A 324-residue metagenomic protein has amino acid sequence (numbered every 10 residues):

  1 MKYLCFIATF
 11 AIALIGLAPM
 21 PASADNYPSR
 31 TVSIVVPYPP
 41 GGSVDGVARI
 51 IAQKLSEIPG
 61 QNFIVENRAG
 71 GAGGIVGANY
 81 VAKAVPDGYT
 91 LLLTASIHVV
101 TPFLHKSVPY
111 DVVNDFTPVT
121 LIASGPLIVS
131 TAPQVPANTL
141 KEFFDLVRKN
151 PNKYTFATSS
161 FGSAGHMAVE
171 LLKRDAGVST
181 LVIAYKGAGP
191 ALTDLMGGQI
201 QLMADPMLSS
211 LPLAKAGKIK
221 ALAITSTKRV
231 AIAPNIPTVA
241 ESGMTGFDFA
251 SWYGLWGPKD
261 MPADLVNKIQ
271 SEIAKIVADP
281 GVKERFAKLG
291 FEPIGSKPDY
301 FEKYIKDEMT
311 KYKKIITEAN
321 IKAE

Functional and structural regions predicted by a protein language model:
C5-A18: Bacterial N-terminal signal peptides
A18-A24: Signal peptide processing junction and immediate N-terminal pro/mature segment of secreted/exported proteins
A24-N114, N152-K153, F161, G177-A204 (+2 more regions): N-terminal (or domain-start) structured segment
S29-T31, D175-A176, K215, A263-E324: An extracytoplasmic/periplasmic, membrane-proximal ligand-sensing/linker region
G41, A69, S96-I97, S124-L127 (+6 more regions): Short coil/turn segments
K83-Y89, F103-P190, V239, W252-R285: Hinge/capping helix and adjacent helix->loop/strand transition within the periplasmic-binding protein
H98-S107, K173-D175, L202-I236: A ligand-binding cleft/hinge motif common to bilobed small-molecule-binding domains
